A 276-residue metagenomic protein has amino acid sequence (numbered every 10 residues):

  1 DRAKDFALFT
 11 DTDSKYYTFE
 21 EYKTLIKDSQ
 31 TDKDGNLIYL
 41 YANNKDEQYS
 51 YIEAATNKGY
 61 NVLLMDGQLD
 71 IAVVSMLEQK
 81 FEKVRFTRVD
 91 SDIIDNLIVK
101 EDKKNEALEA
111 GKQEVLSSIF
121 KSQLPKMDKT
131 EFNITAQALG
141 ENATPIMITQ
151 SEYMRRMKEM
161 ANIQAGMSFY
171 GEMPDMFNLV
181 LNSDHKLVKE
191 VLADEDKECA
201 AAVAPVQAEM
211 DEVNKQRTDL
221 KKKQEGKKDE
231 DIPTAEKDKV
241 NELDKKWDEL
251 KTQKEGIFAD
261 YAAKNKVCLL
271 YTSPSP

Functional and structural regions predicted by a protein language model:
D1-P276: Conserved GHKL (Bergerat-fold) ATPase module
